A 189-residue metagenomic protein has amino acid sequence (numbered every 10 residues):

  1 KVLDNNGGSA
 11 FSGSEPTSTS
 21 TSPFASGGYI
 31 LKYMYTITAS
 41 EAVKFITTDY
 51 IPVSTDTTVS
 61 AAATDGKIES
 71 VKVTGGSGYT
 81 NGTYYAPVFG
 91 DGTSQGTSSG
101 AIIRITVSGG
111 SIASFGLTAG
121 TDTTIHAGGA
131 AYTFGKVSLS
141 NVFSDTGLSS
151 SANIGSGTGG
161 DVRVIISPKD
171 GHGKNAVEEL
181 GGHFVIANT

Functional and structural regions predicted by a protein language model:
K1-L3: Short hydrophobic/aromatic-rich beta-strand motifs
N5-F11: Short, conserved beta-turn/loop elements at beta-strand boundaries and strand-helix junctions
F11-G13, T17: Short, positively charged loop/turn segments that connect secondary-structure elements
S14, S22-S26: Chromatin/DNA-recognition segments of nuclear transcriptional regulators
S18-S22, L31-Y33: Cys/His-rich, Zn2+-coordinating zinc-finger modules
G27, Y33-T189: Conserved, function-critical positions that sit in or immediately flank catalytic and ligand-binding motifs
